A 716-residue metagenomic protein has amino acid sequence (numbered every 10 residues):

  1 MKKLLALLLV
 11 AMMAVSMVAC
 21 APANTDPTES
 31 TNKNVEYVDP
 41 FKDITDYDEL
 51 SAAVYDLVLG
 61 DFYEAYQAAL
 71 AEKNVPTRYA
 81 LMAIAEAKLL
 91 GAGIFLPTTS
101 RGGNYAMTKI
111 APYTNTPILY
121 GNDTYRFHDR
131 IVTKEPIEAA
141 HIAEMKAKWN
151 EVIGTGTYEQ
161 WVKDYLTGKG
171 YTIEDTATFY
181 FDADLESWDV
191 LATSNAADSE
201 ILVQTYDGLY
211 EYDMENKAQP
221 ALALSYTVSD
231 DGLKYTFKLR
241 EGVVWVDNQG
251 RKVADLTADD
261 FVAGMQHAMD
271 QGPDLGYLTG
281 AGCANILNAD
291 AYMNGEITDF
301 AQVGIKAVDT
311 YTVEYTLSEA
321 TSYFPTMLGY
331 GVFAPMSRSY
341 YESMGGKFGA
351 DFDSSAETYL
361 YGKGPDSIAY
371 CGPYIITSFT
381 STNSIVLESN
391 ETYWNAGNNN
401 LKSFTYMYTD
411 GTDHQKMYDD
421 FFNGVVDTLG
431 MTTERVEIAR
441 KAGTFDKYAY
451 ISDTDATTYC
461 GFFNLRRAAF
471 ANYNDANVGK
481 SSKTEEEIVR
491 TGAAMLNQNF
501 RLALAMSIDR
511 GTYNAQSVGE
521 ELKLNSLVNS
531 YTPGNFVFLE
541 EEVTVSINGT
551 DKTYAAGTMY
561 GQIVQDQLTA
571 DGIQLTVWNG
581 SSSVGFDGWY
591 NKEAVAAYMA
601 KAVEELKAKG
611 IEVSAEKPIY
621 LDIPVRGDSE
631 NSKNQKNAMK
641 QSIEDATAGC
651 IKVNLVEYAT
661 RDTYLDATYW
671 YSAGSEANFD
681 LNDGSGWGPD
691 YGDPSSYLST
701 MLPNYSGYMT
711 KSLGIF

Functional and structural regions predicted by a protein language model:
S16-A19: C-terminal motif of bacterial Sec signal peptides marking the signal peptidase cleavage site
N24-T176, D184-L185, A197-I201, A503-Q565 (+2 more regions): Detector for C-terminal structural segments
E29, N248-Q249, H414-V426, E437-A442 (+3 more regions): Short helices/loops that flank or line small-molecule/ion binding pockets
K73-G91, T178, V253, A258-A263 (+10 more regions): Alpha-helical secondary-structure segments
Y180-D230, A369: N-terminal lobe/hinge region of extracytoplasmic solute-binding protein
L224-G282, E314, M417-D420, V489-L496 (+1 more regions): Aromatic- and charge-enriched surface segment that lines or borders ligand/interaction sites
D260, H267-A350: Surface-exposed binding/hinge segments that line and control ligand-binding clefts or catalytic entry sites
G362-P365, T392-A442, D455: Ligand-site clamp/hinge motif
